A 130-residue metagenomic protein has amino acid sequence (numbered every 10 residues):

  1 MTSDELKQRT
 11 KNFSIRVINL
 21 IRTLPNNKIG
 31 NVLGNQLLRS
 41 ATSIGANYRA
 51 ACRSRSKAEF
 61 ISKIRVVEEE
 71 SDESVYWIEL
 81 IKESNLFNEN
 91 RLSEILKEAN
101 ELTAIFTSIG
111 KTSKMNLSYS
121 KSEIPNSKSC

Functional and structural regions predicted by a protein language model:
M1-C130: Short, C-terminally biased terminal segments at protein or domain edges
